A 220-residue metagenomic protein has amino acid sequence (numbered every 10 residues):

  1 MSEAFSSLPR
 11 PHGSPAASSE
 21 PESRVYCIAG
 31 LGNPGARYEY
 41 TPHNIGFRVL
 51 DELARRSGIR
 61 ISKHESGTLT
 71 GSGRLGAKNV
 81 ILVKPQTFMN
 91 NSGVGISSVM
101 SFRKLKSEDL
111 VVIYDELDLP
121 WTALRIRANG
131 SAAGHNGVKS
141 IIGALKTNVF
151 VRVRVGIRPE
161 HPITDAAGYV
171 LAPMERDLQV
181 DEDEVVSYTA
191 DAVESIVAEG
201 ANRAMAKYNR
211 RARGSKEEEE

Functional and structural regions predicted by a protein language model:
M1-N129, K139-R154, E160-D165, V180-S187 (+1 more regions): Nucleotide and nucleotide-moiety/phosphate-recognizing core
R125-S131, V170-M174: Short glycine-enriched, charge-decorated loop/helix-capping segments at active-site entrances that position
G134-G137: Hydrophobic alpha-helical segments within soluble ligand-binding/sensing domains
